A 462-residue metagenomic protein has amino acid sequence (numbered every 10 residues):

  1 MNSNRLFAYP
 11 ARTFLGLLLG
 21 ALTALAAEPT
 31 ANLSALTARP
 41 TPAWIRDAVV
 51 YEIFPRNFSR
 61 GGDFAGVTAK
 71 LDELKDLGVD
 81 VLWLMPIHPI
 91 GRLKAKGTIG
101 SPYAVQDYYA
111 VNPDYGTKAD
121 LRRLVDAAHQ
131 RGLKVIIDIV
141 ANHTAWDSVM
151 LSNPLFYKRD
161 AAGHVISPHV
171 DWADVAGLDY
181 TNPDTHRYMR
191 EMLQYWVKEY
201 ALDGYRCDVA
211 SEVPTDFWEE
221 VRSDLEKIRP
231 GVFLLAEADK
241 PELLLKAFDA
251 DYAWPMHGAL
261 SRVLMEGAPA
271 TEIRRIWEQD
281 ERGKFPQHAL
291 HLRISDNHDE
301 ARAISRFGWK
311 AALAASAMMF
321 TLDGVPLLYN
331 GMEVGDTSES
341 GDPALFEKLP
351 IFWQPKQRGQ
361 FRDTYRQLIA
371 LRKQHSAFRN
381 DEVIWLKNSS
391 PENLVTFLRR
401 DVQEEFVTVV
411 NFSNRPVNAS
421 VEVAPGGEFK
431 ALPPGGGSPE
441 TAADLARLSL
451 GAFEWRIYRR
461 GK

Functional and structural regions predicted by a protein language model:
N2, L25-W83, P89, R122 (+3 more regions): Carbohydrate-interacting/catalytic domains
P10-A24: Bacterial N-terminal signal peptides
E28-S34, A38, K198, D208-H291 (+8 more regions): Active-site-proximal helices and loops of the catalytic beta/alpha 8
A31-V50, R56-A65, A69-D80, P86-Y200 (+1 more regions): Substrate-binding/active-site clefts of carbohydrate-active enzymes
V50-E52, V81, K134-I136, D203-R206 (+3 more regions): Structural preference for beta-strand elements that scaffold enzyme active sites
I53, L74, L84, Y108 (+9 more regions): Conserved, mostly hydrophobic/aromatic
W83-G97, D138-D147, D208-P214, E237-E242 (+2 more regions): Short, solvent-exposed turn/loop segments enriched in Gly/Ser/Thr/Pro and often Arg
R187-T215, R293-N297: Active-site groove signature of glycoside hydrolases
